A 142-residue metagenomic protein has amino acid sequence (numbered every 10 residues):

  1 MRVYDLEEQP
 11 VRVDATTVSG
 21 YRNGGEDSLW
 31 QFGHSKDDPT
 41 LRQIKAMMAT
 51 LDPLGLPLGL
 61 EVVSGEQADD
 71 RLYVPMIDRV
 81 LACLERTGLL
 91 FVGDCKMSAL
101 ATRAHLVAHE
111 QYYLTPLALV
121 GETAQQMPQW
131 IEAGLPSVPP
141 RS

Functional and structural regions predicted by a protein language model:
M1-S142: Anion-binding and metal-coordination hotspots
